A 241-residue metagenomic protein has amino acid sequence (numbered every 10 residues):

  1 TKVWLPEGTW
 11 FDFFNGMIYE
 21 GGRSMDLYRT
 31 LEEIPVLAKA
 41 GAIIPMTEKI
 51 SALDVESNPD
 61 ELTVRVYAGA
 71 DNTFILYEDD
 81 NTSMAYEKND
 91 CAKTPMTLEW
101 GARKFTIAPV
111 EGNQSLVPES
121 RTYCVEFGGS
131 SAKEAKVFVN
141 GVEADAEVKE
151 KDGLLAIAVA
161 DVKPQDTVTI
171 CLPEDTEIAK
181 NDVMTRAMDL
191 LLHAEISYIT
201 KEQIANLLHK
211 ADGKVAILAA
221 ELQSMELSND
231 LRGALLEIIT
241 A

Functional and structural regions predicted by a protein language model:
T1-E134, N140, Q165: Catalytic core of carbohydrate-active enzymes
I18, I34, I43-I44, I50 (+9 more regions): Weak global preference for isoleucine
M96, A144-K149: Short, surface-exposed loop motifs enriched in S/T, G, D/E and P with embedded aromatic residues
V142-A144, L235: Sequence-structural signature of mature extracellular/luminal beta-sheet repeat domains, prominently beta-propellers
E147-T169: A surface-exposed beta-strand-loop module
P164-Q165, L172-A241: Mature N-terminal, pre-catalytic/accessory segment of carbohydrate-active enzymes
